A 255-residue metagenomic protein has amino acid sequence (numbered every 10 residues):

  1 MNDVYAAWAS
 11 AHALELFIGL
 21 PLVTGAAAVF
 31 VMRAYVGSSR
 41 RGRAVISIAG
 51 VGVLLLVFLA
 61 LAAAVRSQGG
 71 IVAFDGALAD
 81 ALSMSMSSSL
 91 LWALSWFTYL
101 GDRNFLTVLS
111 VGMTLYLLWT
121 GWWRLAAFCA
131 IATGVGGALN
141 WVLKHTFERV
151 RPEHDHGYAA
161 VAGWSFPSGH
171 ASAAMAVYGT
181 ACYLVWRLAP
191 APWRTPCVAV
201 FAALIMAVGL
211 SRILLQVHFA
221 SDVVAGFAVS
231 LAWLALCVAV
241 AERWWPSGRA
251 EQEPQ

Functional and structural regions predicted by a protein language model:
M1-A81, S85-W123, V224-Q255: Terminal transmembrane helix and immediately flanking juxtamembrane interfaces of multi-pass membrane proteins
N2-L14, E153-Q255: Membrane-embedded catalytic cores of phosphoryl/pyrophosphoryl-handling enzymes
V57, V135-W141, A203-I213: Aromatic-anchored segments of alpha-helical transmembrane domains
A63-S83, L90, N104, V108-A199: Membrane-interface loops
